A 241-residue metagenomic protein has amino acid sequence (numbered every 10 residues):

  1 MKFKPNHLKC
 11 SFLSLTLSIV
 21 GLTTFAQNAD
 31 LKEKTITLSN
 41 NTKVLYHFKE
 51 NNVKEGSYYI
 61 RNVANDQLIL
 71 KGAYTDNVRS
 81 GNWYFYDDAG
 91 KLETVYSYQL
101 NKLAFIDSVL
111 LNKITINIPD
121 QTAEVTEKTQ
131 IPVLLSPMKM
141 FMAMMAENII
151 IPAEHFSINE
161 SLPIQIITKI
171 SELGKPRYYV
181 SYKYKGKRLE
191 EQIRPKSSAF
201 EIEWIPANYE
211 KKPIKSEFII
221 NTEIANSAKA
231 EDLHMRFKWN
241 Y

Functional and structural regions predicted by a protein language model:
M1-E33, Y241: Bacterial Sec-dependent N-terminal signal peptides
N28-Y241: Charge-biased low-complexity segments
